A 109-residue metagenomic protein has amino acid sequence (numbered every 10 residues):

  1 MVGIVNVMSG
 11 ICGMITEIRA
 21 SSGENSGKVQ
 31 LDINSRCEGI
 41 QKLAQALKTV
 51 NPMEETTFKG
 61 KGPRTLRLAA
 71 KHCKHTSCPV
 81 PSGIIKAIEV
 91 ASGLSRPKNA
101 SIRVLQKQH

Functional and structural regions predicted by a protein language model:
M1-D32: Basic/polar, acidic-poor N-terminal "presequence/leader" segments that form or can form short amphipathic helices
M1-V5, K61, K86: Short secondary-structure boundary micro-motifs
G3, S9, I15-T16, V50 (+2 more regions): Polyanion-binding surfaces on beta-sheet-dominated domains and ring/shell assemblies
I11, S35-C37, I88: Glycine-rich beta-alpha junction loops
I11-G13, S77-K86: Gly/Ser/Thr-rich loops at beta-strand to alpha-helix junctions that form or flank small-molecule/cofactor-binding
I18, T65, S101-L105: Generic preference for hydrophobic/aromatic residues in regular secondary structure cores
G23-S82, S95-R96: Active-site- and interface-proximal helix/loop "cap" or "latch" segments in soluble metabolic and energy-transducing
S82-H109: C-terminal charged interaction modules
